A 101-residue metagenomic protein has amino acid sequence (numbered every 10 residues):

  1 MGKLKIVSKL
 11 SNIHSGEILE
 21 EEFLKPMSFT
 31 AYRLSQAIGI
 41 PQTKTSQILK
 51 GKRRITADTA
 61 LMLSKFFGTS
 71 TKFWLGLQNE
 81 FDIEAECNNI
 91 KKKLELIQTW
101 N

Functional and structural regions predicted by a protein language model:
M1-V7, N101: Intrinsically disordered, low-complexity and often Lys/Arg-enriched segments
K5-S28, G76: A short, Lys/Arg-rich alpha-helix, primarily the initiator
L24, S35, S64: The alpha-helix within a helix-turn-helix
S28-Q47: Short alpha-helical DNA-recognition segment
P41, K52, F67, Q78-F81: The DNA-recognition helices of helix-turn-helix-type DNA-binding domains
K52-K65: Short, basic-rich loop-to-helix N-cap that marks the start of a DNA-contacting helix
L75-N101: Short, charged recognition helix plus adjacent turn of helix-turn-helix-like nucleic-acid-binding domains
